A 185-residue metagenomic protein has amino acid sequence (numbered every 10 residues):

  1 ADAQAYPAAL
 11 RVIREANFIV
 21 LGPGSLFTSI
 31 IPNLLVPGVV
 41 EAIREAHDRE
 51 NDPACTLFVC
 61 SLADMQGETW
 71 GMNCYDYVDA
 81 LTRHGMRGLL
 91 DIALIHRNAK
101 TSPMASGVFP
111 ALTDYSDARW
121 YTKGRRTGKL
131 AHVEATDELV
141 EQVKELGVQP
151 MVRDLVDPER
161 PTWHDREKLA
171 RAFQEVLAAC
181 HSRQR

Functional and structural regions predicted by a protein language model:
A1-A3, C60-D79: Active-site rim loops that border cofactor/substrate pockets in soluble metabolic enzymes
A1-F27: Active-site gating loop/helix substructures
T28-I31, M65-W70, T101-A105: Short acidic/glycine-rich loop or secondary-structure boundary segments that cap or lie
N33-V40, M72-Y77: Charged helix-capping and loop-helix junction motifs
A46-T56, V148: A short helix->loop->beta-strand "cap" motif at the edges of active sites that frequently abuts
F58-C60, I95: Structural beta-sheet core signal
G71-R185: C-terminal functional extensions of proteins
